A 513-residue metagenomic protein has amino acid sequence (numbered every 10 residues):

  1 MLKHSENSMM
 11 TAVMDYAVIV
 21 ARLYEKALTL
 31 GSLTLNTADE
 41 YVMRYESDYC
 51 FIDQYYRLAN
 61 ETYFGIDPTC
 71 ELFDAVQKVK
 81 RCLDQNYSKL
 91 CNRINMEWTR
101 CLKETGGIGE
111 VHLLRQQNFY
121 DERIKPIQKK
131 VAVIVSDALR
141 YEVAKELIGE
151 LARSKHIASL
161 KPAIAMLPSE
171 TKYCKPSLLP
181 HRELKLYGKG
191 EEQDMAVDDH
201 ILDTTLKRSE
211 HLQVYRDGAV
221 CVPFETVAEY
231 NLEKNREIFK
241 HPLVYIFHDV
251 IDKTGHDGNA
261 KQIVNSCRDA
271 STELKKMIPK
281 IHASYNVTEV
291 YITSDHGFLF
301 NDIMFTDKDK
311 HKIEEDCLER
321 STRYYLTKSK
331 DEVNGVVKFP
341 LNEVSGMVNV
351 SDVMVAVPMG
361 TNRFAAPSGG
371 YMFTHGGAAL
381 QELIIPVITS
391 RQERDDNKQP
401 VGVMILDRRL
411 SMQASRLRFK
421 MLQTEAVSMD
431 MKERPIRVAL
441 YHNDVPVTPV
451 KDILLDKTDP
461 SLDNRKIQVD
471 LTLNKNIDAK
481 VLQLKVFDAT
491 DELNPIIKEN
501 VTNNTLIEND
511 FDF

Functional and structural regions predicted by a protein language model:
M1-F513: Feature captures the catalytic ectodomains and active-site-proximal regions of enzymes that hydrolyze or transfer
